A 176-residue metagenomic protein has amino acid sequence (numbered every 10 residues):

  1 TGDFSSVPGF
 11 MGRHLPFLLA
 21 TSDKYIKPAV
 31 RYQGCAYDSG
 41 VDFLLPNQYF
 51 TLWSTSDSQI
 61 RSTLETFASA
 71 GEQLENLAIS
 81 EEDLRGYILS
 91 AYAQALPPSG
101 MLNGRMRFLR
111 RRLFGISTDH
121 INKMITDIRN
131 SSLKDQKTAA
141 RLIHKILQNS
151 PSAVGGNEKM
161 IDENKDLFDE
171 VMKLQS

Functional and structural regions predicted by a protein language model:
T1-F17, I26-L133, Q148-G156: M16 family metallopeptidases and their MPP-like homologs
N130-S176: In a subset of proteins, long, contiguous C-terminal domains/tails are tracked
